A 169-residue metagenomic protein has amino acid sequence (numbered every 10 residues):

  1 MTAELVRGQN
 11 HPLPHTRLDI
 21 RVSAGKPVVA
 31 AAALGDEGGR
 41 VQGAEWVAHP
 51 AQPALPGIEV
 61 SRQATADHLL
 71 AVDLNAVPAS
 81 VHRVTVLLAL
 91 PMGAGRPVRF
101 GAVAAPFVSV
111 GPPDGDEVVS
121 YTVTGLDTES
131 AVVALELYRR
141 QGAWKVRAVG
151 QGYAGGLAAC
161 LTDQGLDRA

Functional and structural regions predicted by a protein language model:
M1-A169: Intrinsic-disorder/low-complexity signal
